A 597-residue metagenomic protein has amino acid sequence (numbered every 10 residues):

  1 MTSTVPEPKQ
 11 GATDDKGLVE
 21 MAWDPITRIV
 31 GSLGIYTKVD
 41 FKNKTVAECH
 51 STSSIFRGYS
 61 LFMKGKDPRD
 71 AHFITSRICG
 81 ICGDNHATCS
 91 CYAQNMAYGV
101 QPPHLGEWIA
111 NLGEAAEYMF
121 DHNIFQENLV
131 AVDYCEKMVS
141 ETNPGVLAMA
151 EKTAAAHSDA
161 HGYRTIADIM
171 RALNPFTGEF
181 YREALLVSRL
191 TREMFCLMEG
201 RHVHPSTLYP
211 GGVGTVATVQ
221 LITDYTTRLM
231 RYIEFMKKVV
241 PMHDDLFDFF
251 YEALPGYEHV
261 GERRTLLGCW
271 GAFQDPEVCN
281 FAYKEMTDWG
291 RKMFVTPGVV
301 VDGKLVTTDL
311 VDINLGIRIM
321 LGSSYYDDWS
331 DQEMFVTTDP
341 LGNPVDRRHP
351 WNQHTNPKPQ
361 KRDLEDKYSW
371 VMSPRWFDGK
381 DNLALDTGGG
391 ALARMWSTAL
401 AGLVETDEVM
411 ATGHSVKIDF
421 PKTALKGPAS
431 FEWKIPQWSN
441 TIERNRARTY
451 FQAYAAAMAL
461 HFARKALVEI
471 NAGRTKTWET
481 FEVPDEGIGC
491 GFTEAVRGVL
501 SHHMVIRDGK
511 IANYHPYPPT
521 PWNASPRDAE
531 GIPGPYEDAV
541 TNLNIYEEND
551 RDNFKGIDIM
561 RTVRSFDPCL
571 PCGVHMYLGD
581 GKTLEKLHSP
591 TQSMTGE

Functional and structural regions predicted by a protein language model:
T2-R497, D508, N513, P518-E597: Active-site bordering "gate/hinge" segments that shape substrate access to catalytic or cofactor-binding pockets
H502, R507: A translation/RNA-centric and nucleic-acid-associated enzymatic feature enriched in Class II aminoacyl-tRNA synthetases
